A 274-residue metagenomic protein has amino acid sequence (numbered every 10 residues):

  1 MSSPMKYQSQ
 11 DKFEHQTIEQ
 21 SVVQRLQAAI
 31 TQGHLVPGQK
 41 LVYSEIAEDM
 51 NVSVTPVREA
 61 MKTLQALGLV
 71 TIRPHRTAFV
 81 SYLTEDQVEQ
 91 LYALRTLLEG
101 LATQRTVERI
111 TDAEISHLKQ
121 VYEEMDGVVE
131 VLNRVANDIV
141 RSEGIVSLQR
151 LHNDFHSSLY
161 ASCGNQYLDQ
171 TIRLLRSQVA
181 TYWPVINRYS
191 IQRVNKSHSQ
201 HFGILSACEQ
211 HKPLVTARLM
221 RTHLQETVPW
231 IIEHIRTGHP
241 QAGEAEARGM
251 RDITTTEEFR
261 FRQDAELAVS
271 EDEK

Functional and structural regions predicted by a protein language model:
M1-E108, E233-A242, R248-K274: Short linear motifs at protein or domain termini
K6-D11, G38, L83, A136-V140 (+2 more regions): Short amphipathic alpha-helical segments at helix-loop
E14, A180-K274: C-terminal all-alpha effector/ligand-binding and dimerization domain of prokaryotic HTH-type transcriptional repressors
Q20, T96, K119, N195-S199: Amphipathic alpha-helical repeat elements characteristic of tetratricopeptide repeat
R58-E59, I110-D112, R134-V140, Y189-Q192 (+1 more regions): Juxtamembrane/interface motifs at transmembrane-helix termini
H75, L98, L151, K196-S199: Alpha-helix N-cap/N′ positions at the starts of helices
D86, D112-P184, H198-Q210, L214-P229: Conserved amphipathic alpha-helical segments that form helical-bundle/coiled-coil interaction surfaces
V107-E108, G164, R188: Short helix-capping/hinge motifs at transmembrane helix termini and TM-loop junctions
